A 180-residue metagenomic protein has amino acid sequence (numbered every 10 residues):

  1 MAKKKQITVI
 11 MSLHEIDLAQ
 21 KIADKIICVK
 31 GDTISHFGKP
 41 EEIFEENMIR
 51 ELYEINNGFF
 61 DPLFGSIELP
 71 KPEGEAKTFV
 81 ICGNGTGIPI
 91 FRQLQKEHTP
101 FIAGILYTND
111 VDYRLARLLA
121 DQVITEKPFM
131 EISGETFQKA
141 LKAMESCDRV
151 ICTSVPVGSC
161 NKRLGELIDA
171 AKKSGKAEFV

Functional and structural regions predicted by a protein language model:
M1-K5: Helical segment within the ABC ATPase nucleotide-binding domain
L13-H14: H-loop/switch region of ABC-family ATPase nucleotide-binding domains
A19-K21: A short, surface-exposed alpha-helical micro-motif characterized by mixed small hydrophobic and charged/polar residues
D24: Receiver (REC) domain switch/active-site residues of two-component response regulators
I27, G31-E42: Conserved switch/coupling elements of ABC/ABC-like ATPase nucleotide-binding domains
E54-E135, C152-T153, S159-N161, F179-V180: ABC ATPase nucleotide-binding domains
G158-V180: Ser/Thr/Gly-rich flexible loops in soluble cytosolic domains mediating phosphotransfer, phosphorylation
